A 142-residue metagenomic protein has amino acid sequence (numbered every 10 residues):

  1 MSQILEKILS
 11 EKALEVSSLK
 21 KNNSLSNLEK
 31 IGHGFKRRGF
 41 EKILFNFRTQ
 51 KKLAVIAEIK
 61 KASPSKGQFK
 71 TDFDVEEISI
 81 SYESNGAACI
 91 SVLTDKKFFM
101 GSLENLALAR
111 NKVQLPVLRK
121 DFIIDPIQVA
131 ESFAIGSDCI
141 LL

Functional and structural regions predicted by a protein language model:
S2-K70: An N-cap/entry alpha-helix motif that binds or orients negatively charged groups
G34, F69-F73, M100, I123: Conserved phosphate-coordination/catalytic loops
F45-T49, E83, L106-N111, F133: Surface-exposed amphipathic alpha-helices with a cationic face
V55-I59, I90-V92, V117-K120, I140-L142: Hydrophobic faces of well-ordered beta-strands that scaffold small-molecule active sites in alpha/beta enzyme cores
I56-P64, F73, S91-T94, L103: Arg/Lys-rich RNA-binding interfaces used to dock onto structured RNA substrates
G67-L93, K112, P126-C139: Alpha/beta enzyme core
T94-V113, F122-A130: Active-site-adjacent beta->alpha loops and helix N-cap segments on the catalytic face of soluble alpha/beta enzymes
